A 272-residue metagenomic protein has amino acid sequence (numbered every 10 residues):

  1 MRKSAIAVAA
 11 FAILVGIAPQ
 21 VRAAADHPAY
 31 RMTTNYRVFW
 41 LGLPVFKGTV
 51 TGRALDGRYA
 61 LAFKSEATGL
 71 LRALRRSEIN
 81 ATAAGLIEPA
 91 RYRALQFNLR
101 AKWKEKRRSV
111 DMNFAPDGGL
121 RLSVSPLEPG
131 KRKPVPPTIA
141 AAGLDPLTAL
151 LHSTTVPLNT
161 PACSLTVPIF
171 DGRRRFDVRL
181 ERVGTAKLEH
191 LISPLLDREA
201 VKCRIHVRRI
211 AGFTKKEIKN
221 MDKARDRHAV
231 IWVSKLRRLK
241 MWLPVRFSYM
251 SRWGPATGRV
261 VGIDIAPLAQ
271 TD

Functional and structural regions predicted by a protein language model:
M1, A115-P116: Generic detector of bulky aromatic hydrophobic side chains
M1-A9: Bacterial N-terminal signal peptides that target proteins for export
V8-G16: Bacterial N-terminal signal peptides
I17-A23: Sec/Tat signal peptide C-region and signal peptidase I cleavage site
A23-A115, T160-D272: Acidic, serine/threonine-rich low-complexity disordered tracts
D117-R182: A charged, solvent-exposed segment within the mature domains of Sec-exported extracytoplasmic proteins
